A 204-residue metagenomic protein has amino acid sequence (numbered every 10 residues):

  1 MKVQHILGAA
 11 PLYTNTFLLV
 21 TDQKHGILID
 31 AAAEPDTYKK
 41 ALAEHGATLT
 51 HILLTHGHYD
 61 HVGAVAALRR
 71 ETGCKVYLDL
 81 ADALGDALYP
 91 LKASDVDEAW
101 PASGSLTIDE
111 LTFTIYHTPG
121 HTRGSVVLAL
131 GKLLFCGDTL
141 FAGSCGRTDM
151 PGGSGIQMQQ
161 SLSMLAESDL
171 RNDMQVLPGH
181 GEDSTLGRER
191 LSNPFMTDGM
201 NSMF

Functional and structural regions predicted by a protein language model:
M1-H45, V127-G137: Conserved beta-strand hairpin/beta-sheet module of binuclear metal-dependent hydrolase folds, prominently
L7-A9, D97, H117-P119: Short Gly/Pro-enriched turn/cap motifs at secondary-structure boundaries
P11-Y13, A33-L111, L191-G199: Active-site HxH/HxHxD metal-binding segment of metal-dependent hydrolases
L18, S105-T107, V127, Q175: Residue-level detector of beta-strand face positions
I27-I29, L53, V76, F135 (+1 more regions): Residue-level marker for buried hydrophobic side chains located in beta-strands that build the well-ordered beta-sheet
H117, T122-F204: Metallo-beta-lactamase
